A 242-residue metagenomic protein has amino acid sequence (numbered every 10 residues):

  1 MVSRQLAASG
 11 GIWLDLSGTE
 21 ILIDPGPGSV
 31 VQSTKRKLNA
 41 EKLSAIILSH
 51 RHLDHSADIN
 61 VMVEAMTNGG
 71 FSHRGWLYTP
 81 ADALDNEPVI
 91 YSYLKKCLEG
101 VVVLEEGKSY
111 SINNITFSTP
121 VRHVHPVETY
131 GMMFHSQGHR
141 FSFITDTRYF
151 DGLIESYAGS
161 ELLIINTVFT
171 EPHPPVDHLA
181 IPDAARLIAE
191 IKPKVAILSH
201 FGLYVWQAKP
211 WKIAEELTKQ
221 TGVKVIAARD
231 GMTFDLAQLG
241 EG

Functional and structural regions predicted by a protein language model:
M1-R36, T129-T145, L162: Conserved beta-strand hairpin/beta-sheet module of binuclear metal-dependent hydrolase folds, prominently
V2-Q5, E99, P174-H178, Q207-K209 (+1 more regions): Short, solvent-exposed loop/turn segments at secondary-structure boundaries
L22-G26, S44-H50, D54, P80 (+4 more regions): Active-site neighborhood of phospho(di)ester-bond hydrolases with catalytic His/Asp-centered motifs
G28-Y78, E161-L162: Active-site metal-binding motif and surrounding structural segment of the metallo-beta-lactamase
A57-M66, V89-I90, W206-E215: Metal-dependent catalytic neighborhoods of phosphoester/phosphodiester hydrolases
N68-S72, Y93-C97, T218-K224: Short helix-capping segments at alpha-helix termini
S72-T129, S136-Q137, A237: Metallo-beta-lactamase
Y149-T233: Cap/insert and terminal regions of metallo-dependent hydrolase folds
